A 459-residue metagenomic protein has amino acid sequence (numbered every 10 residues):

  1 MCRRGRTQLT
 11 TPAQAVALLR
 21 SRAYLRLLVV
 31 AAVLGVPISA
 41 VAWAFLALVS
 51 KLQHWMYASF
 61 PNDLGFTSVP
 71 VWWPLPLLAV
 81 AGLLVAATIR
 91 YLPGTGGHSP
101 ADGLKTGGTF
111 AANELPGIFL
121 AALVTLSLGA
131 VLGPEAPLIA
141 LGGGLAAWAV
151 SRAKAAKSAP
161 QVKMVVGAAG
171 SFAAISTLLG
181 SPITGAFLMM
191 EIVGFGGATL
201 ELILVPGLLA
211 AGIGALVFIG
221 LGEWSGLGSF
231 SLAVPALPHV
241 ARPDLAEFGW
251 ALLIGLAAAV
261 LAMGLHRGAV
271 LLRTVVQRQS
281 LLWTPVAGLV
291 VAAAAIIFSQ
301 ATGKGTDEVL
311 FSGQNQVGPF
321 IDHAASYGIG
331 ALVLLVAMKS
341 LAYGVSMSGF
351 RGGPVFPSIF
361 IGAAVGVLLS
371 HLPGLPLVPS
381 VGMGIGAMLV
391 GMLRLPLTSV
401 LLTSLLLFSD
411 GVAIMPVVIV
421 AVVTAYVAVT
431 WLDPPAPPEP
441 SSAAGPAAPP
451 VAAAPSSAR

Functional and structural regions predicted by a protein language model:
M1-R459: Alpha-helical transmembrane segments and immediately membrane-proximal extracytoplasmic
